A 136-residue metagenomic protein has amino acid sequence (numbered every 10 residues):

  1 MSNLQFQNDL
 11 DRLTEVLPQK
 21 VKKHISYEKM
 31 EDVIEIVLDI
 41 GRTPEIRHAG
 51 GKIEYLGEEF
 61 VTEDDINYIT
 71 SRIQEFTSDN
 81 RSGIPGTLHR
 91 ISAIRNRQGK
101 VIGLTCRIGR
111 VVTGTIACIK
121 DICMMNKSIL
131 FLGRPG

Functional and structural regions predicted by a protein language model:
M1-T87: N-terminal accessory targeting/assembly segments
Y55-G57, Y68-G133: P-loop NTP-binding catalytic core
G136: Walker A (P-loop) phosphate-binding loop of P-loop NTPases
